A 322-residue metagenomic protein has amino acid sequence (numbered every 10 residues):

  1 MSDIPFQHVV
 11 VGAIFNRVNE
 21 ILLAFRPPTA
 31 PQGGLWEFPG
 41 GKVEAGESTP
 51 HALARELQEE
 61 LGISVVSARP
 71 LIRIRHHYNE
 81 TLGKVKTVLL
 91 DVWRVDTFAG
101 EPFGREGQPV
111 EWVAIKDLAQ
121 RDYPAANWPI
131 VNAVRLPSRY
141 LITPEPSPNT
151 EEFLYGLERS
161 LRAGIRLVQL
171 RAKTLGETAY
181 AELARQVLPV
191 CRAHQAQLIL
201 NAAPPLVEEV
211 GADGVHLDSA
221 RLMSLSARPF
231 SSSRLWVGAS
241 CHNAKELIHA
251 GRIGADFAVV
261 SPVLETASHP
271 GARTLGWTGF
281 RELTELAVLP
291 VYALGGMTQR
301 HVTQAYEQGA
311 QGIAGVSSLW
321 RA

Functional and structural regions predicted by a protein language model:
M1-L22, R73: Conserved N-terminal beta-strand and adjoining loop/helix that marks the start of the Nudix/MutT-like hydrolase domain
N16, I74-P102: Active-site-adjacent beta-strand/loop module that shapes the phosphate/pyrophosphate-binding cleft
E20-I63, R73, Q197: Conserved Nudix-box catalytic region and its N-terminal flanking loop in Nudix hydrolases and closely related
V92-R94, P102-R135: NUDIX/MutT-family hydrolases
P137-E152, W236-C241: Active-site mouth loops of central-metabolism enzymes
L141, V168, V207, A250 (+4 more regions): Conserved, mostly hydrophobic/aromatic
Y180-A202, S219-L222, S226-N243, R273-T298: Alpha-helix-loop-beta-strand connector modules within alpha/beta enzyme cores
D218-P229, F257-G271, G296-A322: Glycine-rich phosphate-binding active-site loops on the catalytic face of alpha/beta enzymes
